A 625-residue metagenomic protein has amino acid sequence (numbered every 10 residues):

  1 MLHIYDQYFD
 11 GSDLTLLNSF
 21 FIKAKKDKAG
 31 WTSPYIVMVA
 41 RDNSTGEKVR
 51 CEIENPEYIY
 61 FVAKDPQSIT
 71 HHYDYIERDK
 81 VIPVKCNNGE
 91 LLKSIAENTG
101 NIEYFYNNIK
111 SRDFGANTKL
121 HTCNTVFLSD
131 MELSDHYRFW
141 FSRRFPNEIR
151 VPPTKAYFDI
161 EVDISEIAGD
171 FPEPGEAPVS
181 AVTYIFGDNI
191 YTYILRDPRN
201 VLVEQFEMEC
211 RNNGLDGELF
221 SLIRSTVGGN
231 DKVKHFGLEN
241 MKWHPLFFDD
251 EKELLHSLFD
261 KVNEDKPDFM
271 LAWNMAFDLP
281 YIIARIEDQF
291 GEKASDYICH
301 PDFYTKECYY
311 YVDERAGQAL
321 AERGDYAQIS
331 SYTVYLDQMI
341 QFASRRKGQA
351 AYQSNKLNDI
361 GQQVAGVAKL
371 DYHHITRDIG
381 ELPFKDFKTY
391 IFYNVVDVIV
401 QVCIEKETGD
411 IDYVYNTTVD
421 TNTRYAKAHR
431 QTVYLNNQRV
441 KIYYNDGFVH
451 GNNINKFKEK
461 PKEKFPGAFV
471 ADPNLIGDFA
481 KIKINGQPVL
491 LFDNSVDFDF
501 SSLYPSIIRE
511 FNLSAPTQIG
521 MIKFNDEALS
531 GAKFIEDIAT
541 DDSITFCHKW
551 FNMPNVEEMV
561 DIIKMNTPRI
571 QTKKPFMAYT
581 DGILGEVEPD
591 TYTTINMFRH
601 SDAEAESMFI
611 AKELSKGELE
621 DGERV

Functional and structural regions predicted by a protein language model:
L2-Y73, E132-S134, R138, S142-F269 (+5 more regions): Conserved RNase H-like, two-metal-ion catalytic cores of nucleic-acid enzymes
E77-V151: Non-catalytic propeptide/linker segments at domain boundaries
V126-I167, K293, H300-Q328, N445-G467 (+1 more regions): Extended, Lys/Arg-enriched charged tracts that mediate electrostatic binding to polyanionic substrates
S165-A168, Y193-I194, P280, S344-R346 (+6 more regions): Short helix/loop capping segments that flank catalytic or ligand/cofactor-binding pockets
E209-A350: Conserved DEDDh/DEDDy metal-dependent 3′-5′ exonuclease domain
E264-I286, S331-Y332, Q338-N436: Acidic, Mg2+-coordinating catalytic module of metal-dependent nucleases/exonucleases that use a two-metal-ion mechanism
R377-D541, D581: Common nucleic-acid-contacting/processivity interface regions adjacent to the catalytic cores of nucleic-acid enzymes
V489-L490, N494, F500-V625: Helical catalytic core of nucleic-acid polymerases
